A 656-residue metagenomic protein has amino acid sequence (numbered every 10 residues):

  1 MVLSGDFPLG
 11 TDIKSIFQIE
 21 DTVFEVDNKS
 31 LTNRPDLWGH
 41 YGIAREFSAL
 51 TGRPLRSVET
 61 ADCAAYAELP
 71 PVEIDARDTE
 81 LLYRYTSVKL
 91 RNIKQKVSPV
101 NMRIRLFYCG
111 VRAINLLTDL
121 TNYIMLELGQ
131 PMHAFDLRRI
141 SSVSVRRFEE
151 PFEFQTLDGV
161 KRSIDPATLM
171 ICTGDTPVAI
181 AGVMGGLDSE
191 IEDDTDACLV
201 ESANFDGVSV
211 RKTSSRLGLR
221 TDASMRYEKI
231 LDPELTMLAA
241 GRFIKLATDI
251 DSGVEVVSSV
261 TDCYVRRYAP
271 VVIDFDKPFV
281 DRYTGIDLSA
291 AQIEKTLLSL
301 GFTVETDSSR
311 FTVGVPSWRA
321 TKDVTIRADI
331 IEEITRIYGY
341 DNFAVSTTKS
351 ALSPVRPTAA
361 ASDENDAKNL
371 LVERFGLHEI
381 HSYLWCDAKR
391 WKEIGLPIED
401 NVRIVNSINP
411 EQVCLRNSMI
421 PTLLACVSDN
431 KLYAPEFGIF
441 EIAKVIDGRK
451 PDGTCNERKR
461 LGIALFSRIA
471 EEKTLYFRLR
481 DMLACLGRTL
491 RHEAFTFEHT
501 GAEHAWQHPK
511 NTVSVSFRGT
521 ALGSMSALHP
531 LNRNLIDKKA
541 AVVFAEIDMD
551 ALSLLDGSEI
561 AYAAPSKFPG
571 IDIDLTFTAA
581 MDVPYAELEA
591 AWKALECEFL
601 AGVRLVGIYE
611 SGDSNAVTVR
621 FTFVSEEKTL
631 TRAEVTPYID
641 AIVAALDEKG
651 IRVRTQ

Functional and structural regions predicted by a protein language model:
M1-Y340, A344-A360: RNA/tRNA-interacting regions in translation and RNA-turnover enzymes
P8-D12, V72-D75, F154-D158, I180-D188 (+11 more regions): Glycine-rich, charged/polar anion/phosphate-binding loops that engage phosphate groups from diverse ligands
T32-R34, L187-D188, G207-V208, A320-T321 (+5 more regions): Short beta-strands and strand-coil junctions in structured, solvent-facing domains, enriched
G42, I273-K277, D281-F440, T622-V624 (+2 more regions): Extended, well-folded interaction surfaces typified by the phenylalanyl-tRNA synthetase beta subunit core
G52-A64, A113-T118, A247-T261, E305-S308 (+6 more regions): Flexible, glycine/charged-enriched surface loops at secondary-structure junctions
V210, V405, P435, I439-K473 (+2 more regions): Polyanion/phosphate-binding surface patch
R226-A240, R460-G487: A conserved active-site cap/scaffold subdomain adjacent to cofactor or substrate pockets
S299-F302, T306, T312, T454-N456 (+1 more regions): A carboxyl-terminal module marker
